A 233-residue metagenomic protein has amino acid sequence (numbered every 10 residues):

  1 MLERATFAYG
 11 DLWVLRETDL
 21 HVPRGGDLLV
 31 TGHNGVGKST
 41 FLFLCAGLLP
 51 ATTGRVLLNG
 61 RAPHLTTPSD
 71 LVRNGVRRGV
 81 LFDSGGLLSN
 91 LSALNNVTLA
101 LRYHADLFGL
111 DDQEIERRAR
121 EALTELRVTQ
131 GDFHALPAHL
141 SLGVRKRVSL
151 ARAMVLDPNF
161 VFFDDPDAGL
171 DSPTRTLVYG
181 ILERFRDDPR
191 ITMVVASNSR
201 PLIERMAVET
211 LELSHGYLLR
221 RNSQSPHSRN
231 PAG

Functional and structural regions predicted by a protein language model:
A46: Helix-to-loop junction immediately C-terminal to a conserved catalytic motif
P63-G79: ABC ATPase NBD coupling module
L91-D106: Q-loop/switch helix immediately C-terminal to the Walker
Q113-G131: Conserved ABC ATPase "signature" region
L136-L140: Conserved ABC ATPase signature
L150: Hydrophobic anchor residue at the start of the ABC signature
V161-D164: Catalytic Walker B motif of ABC-type/P-loop ATPase nucleotide-binding domains
